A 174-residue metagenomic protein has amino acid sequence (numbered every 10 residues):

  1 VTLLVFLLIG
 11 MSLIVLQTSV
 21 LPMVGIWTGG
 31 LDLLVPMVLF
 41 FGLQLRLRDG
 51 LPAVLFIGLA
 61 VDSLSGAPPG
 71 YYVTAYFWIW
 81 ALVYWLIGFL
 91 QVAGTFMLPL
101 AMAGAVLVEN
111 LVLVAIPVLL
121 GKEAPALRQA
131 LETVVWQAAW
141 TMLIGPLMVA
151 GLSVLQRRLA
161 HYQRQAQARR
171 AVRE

Functional and structural regions predicted by a protein language model:
V1-E174: Terminal, non-globular segments
